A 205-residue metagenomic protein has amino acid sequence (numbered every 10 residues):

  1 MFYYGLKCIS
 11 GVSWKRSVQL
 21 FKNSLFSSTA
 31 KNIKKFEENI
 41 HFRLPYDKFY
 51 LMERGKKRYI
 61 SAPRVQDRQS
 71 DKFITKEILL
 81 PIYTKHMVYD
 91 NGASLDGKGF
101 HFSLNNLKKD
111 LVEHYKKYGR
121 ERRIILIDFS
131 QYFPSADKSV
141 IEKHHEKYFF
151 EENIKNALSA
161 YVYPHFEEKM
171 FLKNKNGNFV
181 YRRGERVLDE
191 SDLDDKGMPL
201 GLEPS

Functional and structural regions predicted by a protein language model:
M1-K34: Non-catalytic, polymerase-adjacent accessory regions of viral genome-replication enzymes
F2, A30, D67-K72, K76 (+4 more regions): Non-catalytic, well-ordered alpha-helical scaffold segments
V18, K22, G97, M198 (+1 more regions): Conserved phosphate/pyrophosphate-binding and hydrolysis machinery centered on Walker-type P-loop NTPases, extending
F26-K56: Active-site-flanking structural segment that lines cofactor/substrate pockets
K57-V88, L188-S205: Conserved pre-motif C helix in the palm subdomain of viral-like polymerases
T75-D137: Active-site-proximal segment of RNA-dependent polymerases
K117-S205: Conserved polymerase palm-domain catalytic core
